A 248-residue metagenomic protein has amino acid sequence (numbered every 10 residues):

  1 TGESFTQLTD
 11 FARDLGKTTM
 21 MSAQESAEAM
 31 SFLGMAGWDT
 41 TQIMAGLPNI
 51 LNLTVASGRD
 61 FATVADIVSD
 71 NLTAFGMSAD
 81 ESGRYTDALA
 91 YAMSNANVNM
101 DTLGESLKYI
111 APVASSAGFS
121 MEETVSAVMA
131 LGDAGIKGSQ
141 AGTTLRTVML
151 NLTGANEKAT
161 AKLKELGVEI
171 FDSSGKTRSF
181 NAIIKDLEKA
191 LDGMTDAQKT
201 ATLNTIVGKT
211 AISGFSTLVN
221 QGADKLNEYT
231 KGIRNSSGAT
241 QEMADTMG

Functional and structural regions predicted by a protein language model:
T1, G16, L72, A79-L152 (+2 more regions): Amphipathic/coiled-coil alpha-helical interface segments used for membrane interaction or oligomeric assembly
T1-L15: Short extracytoplasmic
F5, Q24-S26, D196-K199: Short amphipathic alpha-helical segments that mediate assembly, nucleic-acid/protein binding, or membrane association
M20-S22, E28-I43: Solvent-exposed, membrane-proximal periplasmic/extracellular interface segments of envelope transport and secretion
E25, A29, T63-A65, A141-L145 (+1 more regions): Gly/Ala-rich hydrophobic membrane-inserting helices
P48-F75: Carboxylate/His-rich catalytic cores and anion/metal-binding grooves
